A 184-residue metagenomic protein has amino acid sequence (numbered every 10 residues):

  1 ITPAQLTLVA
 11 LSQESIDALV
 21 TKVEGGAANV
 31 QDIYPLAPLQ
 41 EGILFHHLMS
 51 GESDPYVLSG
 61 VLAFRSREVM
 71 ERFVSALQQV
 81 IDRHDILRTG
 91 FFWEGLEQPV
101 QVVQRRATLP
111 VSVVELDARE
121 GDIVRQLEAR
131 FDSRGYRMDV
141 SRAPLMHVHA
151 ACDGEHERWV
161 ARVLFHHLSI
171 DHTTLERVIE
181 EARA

Functional and structural regions predicted by a protein language model:
I1, G26-A107, E120-A184: Acyl-group handoff/entry surfaces in thioester-processing enzymes
I1-Y34: Flexible, low-complexity inter-domain linkers and amphipathic docking helices that mediate domain-domain
V61-A63, S112-E115: Short amphipathic
